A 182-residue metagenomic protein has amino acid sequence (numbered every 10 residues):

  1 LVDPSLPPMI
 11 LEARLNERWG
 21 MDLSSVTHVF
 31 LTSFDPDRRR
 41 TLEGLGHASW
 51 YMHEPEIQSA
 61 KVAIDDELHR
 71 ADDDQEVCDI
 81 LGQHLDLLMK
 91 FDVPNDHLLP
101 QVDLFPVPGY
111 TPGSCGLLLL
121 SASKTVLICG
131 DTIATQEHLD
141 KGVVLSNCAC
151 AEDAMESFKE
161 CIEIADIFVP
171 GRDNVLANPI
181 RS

Functional and structural regions predicted by a protein language model:
L1-H28: Pre-active-site segment of Zn-dependent metallo-hydrolases
V2, T32, M52-H53, I128-D131 (+1 more regions): Active-site flanking residues adjacent to catalytic metal/cofactor-binding acidic residues
S5-P7, H28-V29, L104-V107, V144-A149: Short, flexible loop segments at the rims of nucleotide/cofactor-binding pockets, characterized by
M21, M52-P106, S146-D166: Metallo-beta-lactamase
S24, L42-G46: Short, conserved loop/helix-junction motifs that constitute active-site signature segments in enzyme catalytic cores
V26-D37: Metallo-beta-lactamase
T27, A48, D166: Conserved acidic residues
P106, P112-R181: Metallo-beta-lactamase
